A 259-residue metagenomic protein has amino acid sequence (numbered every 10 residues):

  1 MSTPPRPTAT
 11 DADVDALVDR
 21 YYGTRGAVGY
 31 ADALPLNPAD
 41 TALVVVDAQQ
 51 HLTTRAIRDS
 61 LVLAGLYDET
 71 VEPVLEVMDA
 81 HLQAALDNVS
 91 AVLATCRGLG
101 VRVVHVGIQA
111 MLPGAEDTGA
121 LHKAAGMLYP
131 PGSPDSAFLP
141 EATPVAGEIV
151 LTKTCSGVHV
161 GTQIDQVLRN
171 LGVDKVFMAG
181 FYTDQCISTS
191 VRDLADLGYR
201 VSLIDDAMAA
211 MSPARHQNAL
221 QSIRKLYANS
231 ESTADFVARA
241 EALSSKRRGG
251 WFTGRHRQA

Functional and structural regions predicted by a protein language model:
M1-A42, A56-A64, A94-L99, M111 (+1 more regions): Active-site-adjacent betaalpha module
V44-V46: Short hydrophobic beta-strand that contains or immediately precedes a catalytic carboxylate
A48-I57: Short acidic, Gly/Ser-rich segments with clustered Asp/Glu that frequently serve as metal-coordination loops in enzyme
L52, L75-H81, F177: Surface-exposed cleft-lining segments at the edges of enzyme active sites
T53, L112-A115: Short catalytic/ligand-binding loop motif for oxyanion handling, primarily in non-cytosolic enzymes, centered on
I57-M78: A solvent-exposed, charged loop/short amphipathic helix patch at secondary-structure junctions
Q83-R102: A short, N-terminal amphipathic alpha-helix
H105-I108, G114: Catalytic-core segment of enzymes that process non-peptidic bonds
